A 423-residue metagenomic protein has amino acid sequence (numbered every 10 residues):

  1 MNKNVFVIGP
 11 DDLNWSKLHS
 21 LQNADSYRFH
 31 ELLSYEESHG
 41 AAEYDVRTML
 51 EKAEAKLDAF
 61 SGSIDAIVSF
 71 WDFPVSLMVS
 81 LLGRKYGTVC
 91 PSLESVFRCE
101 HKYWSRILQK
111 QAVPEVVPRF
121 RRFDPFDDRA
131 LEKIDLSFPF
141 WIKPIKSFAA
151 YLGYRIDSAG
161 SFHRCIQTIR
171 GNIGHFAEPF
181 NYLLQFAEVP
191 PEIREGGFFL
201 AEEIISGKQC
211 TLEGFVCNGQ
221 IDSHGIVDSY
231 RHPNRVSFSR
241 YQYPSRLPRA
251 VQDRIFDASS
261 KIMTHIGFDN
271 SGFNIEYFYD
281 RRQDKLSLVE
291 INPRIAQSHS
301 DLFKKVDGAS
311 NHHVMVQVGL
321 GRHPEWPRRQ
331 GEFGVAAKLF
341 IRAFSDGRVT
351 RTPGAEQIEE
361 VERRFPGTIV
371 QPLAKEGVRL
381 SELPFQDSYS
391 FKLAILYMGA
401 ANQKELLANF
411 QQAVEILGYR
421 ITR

Functional and structural regions predicted by a protein language model:
N2-Q22: N-terminal basic/disordered segments at the start of proteins
S26-H39: A short beta-strand-loop structural module common to alpha/beta enzyme folds
E36-F126, L131, F148, F385-K392: Conserved N-proximal alpha/beta basic substrate-recognition cap immediately N-terminal to, or forming the N-lobe
V116-P118, A159-I205, F238, K261-H265: Conserved ATP-binding module of the ATP-grasp superfamily
P139-A159: Conserved anion/nucleotide-ligand pocket segment
Y154, R164-T168, F199-E203, Q209-Y230 (+4 more regions): Beta-strand scaffold of nucleotide-dependent catalytic cores
R254-I275, N292-R351: Active-site "cap" helix and flanking loop/linker of ATP-utilizing ligase/carboxylase catalytic domains
Q317-R423: Peripheral (often C-terminal) accessory segments that flank ATP-dependent C-N-forming ligase machineries
